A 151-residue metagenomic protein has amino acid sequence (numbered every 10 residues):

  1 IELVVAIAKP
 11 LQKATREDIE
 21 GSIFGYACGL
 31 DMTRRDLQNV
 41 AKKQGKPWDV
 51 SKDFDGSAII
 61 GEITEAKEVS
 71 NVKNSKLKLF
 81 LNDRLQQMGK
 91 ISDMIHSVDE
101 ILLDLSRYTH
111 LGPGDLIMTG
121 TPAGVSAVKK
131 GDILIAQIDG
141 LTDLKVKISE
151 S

Functional and structural regions predicted by a protein language model:
I1-G112, L116, G124-S151: Catalytic-core "active-site belt" of small-molecule-metabolizing enzymes, emphasizing His/Asp/Glu-rich regions
